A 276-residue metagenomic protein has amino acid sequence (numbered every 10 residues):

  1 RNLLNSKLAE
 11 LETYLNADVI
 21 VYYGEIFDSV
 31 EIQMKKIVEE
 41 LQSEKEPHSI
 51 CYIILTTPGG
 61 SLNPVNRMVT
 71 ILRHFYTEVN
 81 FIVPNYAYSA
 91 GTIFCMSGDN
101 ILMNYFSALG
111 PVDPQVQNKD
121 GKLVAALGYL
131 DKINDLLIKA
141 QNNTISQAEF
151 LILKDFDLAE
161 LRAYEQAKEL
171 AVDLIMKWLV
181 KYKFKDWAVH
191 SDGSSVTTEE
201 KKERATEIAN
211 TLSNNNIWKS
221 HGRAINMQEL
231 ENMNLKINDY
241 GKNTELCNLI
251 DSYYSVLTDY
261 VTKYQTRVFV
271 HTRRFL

Functional and structural regions predicted by a protein language model:
R1-Y86, A90-L276: Terminal-region recognition feature
